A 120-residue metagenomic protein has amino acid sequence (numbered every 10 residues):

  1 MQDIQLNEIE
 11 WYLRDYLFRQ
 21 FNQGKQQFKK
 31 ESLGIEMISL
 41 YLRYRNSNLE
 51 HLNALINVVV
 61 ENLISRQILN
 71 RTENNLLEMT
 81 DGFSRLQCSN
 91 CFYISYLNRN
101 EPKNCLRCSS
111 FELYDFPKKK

Functional and structural regions predicted by a protein language model:
Q2-K29: Positively charged, polyanion-binding regions of nucleic-acid-associated proteins
N7, N53-A54, S95-N98: Short alpha-helix boundary/capping motifs
Y16-Q20, S39, L69-N70: Long, low-complexity, proline- and polar/charged-enriched segments that are largely intrinsically disordered
G24-N46: Short acidic, hydrophobic short linear motifs in intrinsically disordered regions
L49-N62: Short amphipathic alpha-helical interaction segments
E61-N74: A short, conserved structural fragment
T72-K120: Cys/His-clustered metal-coordination modules, chiefly Zn-binding fingers
